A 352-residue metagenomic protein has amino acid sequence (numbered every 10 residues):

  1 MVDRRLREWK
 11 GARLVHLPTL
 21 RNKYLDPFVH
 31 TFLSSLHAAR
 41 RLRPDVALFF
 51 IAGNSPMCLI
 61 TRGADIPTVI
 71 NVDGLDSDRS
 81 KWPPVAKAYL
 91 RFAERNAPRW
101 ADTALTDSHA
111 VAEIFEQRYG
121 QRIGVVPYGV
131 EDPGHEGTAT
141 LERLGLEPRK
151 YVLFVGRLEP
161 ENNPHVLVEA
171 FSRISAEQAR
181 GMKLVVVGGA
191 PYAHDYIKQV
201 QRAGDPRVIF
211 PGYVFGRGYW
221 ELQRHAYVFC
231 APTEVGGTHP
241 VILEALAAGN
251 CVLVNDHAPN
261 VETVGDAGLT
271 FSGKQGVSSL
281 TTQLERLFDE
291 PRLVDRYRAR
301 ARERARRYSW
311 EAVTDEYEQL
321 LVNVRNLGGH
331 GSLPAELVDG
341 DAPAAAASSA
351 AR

Functional and structural regions predicted by a protein language model:
M1-N22, A110-A112, E116, A190-Y192: N-terminal strand-loop element at the rim of the active site of nucleotide-sugar-dependent glycosyltransferases
D26-R40, P44-D73, G237: An aromatic- and histidine-rich active-site surface loop
L36, A86-A104: Membrane-proximal helix-turn-helix segments that form the acceptor-binding/catalytic region of lipid-linked
G145-S172, V185: Conserved donor-binding/catalytic core segment of Leloir-type glycosyltransferases
I197-W220: Nucleotide-activated donor-binding/catalytic signature segment of Leloir-type glycosyltransferases, i.e., the conserved
E234: Aromatic "clamp/platform" in nucleotide-sugar-dependent glycosyltransferases that forms part of the donor/acceptor
A247, C251-V254: Short hydrophobic beta-strand element within catalytic cores of glycosyltransferases and related nucleotide-activated
V261-L293: Change "using UDP/GDP/dTDP sugars" to "using nucleotide sugars
